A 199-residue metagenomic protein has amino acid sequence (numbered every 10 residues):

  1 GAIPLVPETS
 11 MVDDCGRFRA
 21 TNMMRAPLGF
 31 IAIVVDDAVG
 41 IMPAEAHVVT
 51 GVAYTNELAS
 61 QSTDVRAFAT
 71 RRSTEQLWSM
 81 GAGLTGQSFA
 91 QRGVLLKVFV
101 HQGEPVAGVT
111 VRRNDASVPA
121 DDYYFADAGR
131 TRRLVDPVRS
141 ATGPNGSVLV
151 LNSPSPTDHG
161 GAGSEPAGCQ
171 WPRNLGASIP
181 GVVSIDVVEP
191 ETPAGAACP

Functional and structural regions predicted by a protein language model:
G1-L5, R25, R92-G93, H101-V135: Short, ordered, surface-exposed loop/turn motifs in non-cytosolic proteins
G1-V12, R17, N22-M24, G51-Y54 (+1 more regions): Sec-type signal peptide cleavage vicinity
A2-S10, M42-A44, V118-D122, G168-R173: Surface-exposed loop/edge segments in extracytoplasmic proteins
D14-I31, R133-G160, E165-P166, A177 (+1 more regions): Short Pro-Gly-centered beta-turn/loop motif in secreted/extracellular proteins
R25-R66, A162-S178: A short, solvent-exposed loop/turn motif at the edges and junctions of modular extracellular/periplasmic domains
D64-S88, Y123-P137: Long, low-complexity, intrinsically disordered C-terminal regions of large eukaryotic nuclear proteins involved in RNA
T70-E104, P193-P199: A short, Gly/Thr-enriched small/hydrophobic beta-strand-prone motif that recurs across taxa
G163-P199: Hydrophilic extracytoplasmic domains
